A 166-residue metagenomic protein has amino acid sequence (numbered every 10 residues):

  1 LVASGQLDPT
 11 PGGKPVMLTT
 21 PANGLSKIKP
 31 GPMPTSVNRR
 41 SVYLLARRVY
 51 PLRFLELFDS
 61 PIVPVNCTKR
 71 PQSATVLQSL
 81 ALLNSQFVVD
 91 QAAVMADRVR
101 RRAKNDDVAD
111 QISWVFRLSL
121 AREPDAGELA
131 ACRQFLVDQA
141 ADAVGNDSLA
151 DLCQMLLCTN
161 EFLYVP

Functional and structural regions predicted by a protein language model:
L1-S119, E123, L156-P166: An acidic, gly/pro-interrupted, aromatic-rich
N105-V108, A141-S148: Short, charged, surface-exposed loops that flank catalytic or proteolytic processing sites
A130-A140: Amphipathic alpha-helical segments that form the core helices of the histone-fold
L152: Globin-like tetrapyrrole-binding proteins
